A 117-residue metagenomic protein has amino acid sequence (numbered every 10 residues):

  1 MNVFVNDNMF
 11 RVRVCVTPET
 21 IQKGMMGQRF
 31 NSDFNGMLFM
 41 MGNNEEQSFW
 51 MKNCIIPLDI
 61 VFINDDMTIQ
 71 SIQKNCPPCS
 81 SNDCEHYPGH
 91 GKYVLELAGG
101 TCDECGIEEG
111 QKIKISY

Functional and structural regions predicted by a protein language model:
M1-Y117: Compact, glycine-rich, soluble single-domain proteins
